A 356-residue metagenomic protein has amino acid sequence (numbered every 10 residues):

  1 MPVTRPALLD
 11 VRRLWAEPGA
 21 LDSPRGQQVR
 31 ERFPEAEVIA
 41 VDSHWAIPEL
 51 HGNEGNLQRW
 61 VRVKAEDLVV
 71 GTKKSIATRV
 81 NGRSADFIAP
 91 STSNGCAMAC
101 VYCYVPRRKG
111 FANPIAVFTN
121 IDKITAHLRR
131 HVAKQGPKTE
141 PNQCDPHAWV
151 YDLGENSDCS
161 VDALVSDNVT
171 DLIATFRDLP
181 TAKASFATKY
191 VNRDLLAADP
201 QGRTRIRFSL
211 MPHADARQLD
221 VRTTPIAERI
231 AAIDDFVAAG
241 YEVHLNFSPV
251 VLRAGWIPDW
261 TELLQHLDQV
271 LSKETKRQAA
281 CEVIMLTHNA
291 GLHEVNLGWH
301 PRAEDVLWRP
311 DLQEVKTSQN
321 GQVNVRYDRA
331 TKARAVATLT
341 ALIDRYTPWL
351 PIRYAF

Functional and structural regions predicted by a protein language model:
M1-D86: Flexible, acidic/Gly-rich N-terminal and inter-domain linker regions that tether and position cofactor-handling modules
M1-G26, D268-F356: Auxiliary Fe-S-binding modules of radical SAM enzymes
V69-G82, V105-R207: Conserved Radical SAM active-site core
S91-R108: Local cysteine-cluster metal-coordination motifs and their immediate loop/turn environment, predominantly Fe-S cluster
C100-C103, F208, L245-S248: Conserved, mostly hydrophobic/aromatic
A148-D152, K183-S185, R203-R207, E242-N246 (+2 more regions): Structural preference for beta-strand elements that scaffold enzyme active sites
L153-V161, V191-L195, T204-T223, P249-A254 (+2 more regions): Conserved radical SAM core fold
G255-V270: Catalytic cores of alpha/beta
